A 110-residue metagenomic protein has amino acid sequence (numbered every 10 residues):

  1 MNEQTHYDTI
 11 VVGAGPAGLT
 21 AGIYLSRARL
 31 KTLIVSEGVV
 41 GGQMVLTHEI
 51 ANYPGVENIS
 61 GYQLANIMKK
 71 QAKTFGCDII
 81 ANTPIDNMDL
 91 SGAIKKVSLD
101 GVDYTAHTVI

Functional and structural regions predicted by a protein language model:
N2, V45-D103: N-terminal Rossmann-like dinucleotide/flavin-binding domain of flavoprotein oxidoreductases that bind FAD/FMN
Q4-I34: N-terminal Rossmann-like FAD-binding beta1-loop-alpha1 element of flavoenzymes
I10-V12, D103-I110: Short hydrophobic core segments
A17, V39-V40: Conserved Rossmann-like nucleotide-cofactor binding loop
R29-L33, K96-G101, H107: Secondary-structure boundary/capping motif
L33-V35, I80, I110: Hydrophobic/aromatic beta-strand patches that form the interior of the parallel beta-sheet core in alpha/beta enzyme
